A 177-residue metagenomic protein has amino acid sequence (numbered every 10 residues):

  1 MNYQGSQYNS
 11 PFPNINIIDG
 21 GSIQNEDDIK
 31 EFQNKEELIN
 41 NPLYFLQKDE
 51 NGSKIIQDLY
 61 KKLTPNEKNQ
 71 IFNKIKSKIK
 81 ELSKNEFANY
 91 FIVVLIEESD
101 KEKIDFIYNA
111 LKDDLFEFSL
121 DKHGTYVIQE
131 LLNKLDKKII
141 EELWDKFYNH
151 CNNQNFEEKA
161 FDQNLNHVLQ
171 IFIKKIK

Functional and structural regions predicted by a protein language model:
M1-K177: Eukaryotic gene-expression regulator signature that favors modular helical reader/repeat domains and their
